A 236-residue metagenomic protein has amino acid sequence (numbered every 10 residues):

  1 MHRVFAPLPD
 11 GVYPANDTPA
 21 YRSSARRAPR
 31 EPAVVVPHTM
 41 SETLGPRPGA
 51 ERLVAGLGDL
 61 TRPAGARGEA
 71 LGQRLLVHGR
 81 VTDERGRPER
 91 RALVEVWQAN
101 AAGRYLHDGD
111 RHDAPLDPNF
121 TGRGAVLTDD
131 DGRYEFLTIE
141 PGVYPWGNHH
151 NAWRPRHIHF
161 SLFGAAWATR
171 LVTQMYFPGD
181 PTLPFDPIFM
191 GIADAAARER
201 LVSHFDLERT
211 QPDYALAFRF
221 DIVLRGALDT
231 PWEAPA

Functional and structural regions predicted by a protein language model:
M1-A236: Beta-strand-dominated extracellular/periplasmic modules and repeats in secreted or surface-exposed proteins
